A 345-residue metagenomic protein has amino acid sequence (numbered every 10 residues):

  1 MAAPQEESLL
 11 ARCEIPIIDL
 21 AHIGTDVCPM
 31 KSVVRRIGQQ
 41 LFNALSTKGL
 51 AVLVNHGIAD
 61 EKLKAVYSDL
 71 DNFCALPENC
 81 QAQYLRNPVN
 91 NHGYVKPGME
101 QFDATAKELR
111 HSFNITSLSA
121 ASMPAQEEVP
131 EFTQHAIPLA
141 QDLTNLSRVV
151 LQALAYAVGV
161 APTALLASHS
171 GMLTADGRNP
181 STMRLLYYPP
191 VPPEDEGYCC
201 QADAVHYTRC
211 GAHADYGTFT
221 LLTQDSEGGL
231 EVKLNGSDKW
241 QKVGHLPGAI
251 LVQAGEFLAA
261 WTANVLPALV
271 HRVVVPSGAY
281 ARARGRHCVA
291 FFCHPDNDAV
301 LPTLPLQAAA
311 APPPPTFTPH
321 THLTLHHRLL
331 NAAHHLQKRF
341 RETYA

Functional and structural regions predicted by a protein language model:
M1-D103, T133, I137, T144-A345: C-terminal flanking tails of non-heme Fe-dependent oxygenases
Q101-H111: Core domains of carbohydrate- and sulfate-ester-processing enzymes
S112-H135: A short, charged helix-loop
